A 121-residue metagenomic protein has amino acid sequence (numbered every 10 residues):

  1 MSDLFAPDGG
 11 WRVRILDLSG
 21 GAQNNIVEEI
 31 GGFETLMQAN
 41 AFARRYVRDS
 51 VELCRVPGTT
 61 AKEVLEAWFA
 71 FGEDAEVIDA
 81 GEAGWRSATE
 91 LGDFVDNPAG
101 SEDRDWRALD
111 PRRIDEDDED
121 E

Functional and structural regions predicted by a protein language model:
M1-S2, E121: Classical N-terminal secretory signal peptides
S2-E29: Short aromatic-glycine-(Arg/Gly/Cys) micro-motifs in beta-strand/loop hairpins
N24-A41: A short, exposed loop/beta-hairpin motif centered on an aromatic-Gly-Thr core
G32, Y46-D49: Compact, well-ordered interaction domains used in eukaryotic information-processing assemblies
M37-F42, C54-G58: Glycine-rich loops and low-complexity Gly/Arg-rich segments that provide flexible linkers or classic glycine-based
R48-E121: Short, mixed-charge low-complexity intrinsically disordered segments
